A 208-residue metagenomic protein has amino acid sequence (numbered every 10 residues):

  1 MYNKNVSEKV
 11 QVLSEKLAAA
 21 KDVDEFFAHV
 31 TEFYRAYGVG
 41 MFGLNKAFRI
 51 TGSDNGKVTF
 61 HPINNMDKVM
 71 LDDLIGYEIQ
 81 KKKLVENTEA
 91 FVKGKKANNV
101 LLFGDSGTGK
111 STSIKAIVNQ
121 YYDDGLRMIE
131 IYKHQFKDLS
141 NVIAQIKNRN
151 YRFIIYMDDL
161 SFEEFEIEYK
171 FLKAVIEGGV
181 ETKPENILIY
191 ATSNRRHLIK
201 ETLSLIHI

Functional and structural regions predicted by a protein language model:
Y2-F60: Interdomain "pre-motor" coupling segment immediately N-terminal to P-loop NTPase/helicase cores
I63, A90-A97: Phosphate-binding P-loop
M66-E89: N-terminal pre-Walker A segment at the start of P-loop NTPase domains
A97, A174-L188, K200-L203: Conserved Walker
V100-M128, A144: Walker A/P-loop
Q120-Y151, S161-E164: AAA+/P-loop NTPase substrate/partner-engagement loops
Y156-M157, I187-N194: Structural recognition of the conserved hydrophobic beta-strand(s) that form the central parallel beta-sheet of P-loop
I206-I208: Conserved small/polar residues in nucleotide/adenosyl-binding loops
